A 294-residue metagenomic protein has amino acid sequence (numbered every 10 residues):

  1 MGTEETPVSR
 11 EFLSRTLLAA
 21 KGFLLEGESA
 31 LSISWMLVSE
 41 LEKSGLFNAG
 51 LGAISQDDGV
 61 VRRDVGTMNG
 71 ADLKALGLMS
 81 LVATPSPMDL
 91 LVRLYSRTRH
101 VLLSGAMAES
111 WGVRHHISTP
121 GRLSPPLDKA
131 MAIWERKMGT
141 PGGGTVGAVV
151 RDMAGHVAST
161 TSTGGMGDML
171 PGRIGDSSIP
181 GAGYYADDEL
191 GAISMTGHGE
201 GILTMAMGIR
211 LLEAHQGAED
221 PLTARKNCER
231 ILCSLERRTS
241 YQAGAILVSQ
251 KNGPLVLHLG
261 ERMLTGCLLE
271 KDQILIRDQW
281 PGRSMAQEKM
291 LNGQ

Functional and structural regions predicted by a protein language model:
M1-Q294: Alpha/propeptide regions of enzymes that mature by internal proteolysis
